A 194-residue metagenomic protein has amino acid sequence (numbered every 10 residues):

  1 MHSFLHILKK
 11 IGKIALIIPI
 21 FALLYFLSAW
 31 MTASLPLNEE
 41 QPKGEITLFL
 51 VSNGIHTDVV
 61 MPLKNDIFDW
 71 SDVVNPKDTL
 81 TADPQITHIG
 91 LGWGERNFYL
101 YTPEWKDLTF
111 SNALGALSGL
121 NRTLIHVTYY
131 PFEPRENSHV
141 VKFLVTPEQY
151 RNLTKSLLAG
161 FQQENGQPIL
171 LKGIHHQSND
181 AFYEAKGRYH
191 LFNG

Functional and structural regions predicted by a protein language model:
M1-I7: N-terminal Lys/Arg-rich, disordered targeting/topogenic segments
L5, T123-V127, G166-I174: Membrane-targeting and insertion segments and their boundary/processing signals
I7, I11, E39, W105 (+3 more regions): General secondary-structure edge motif
G12-W30: Hydrophobic membrane-insertion alpha-helices, especially the h-region of bacterial N-terminal signal peptides
W30-T47, N53: Alpha-helical transmembrane signal-anchor/signal-peptide segments
L37, L63, W93-N97, S156 (+1 more regions): Broad hydrophobic/π-residue packing in well-ordered secondary structure
L50-V145: Glycine-rich catalytic cores of cysteine/serine-nucleophile enzymes that process amide/ester linkages in cell-envelope
F132-G194: Active-site nucleophile-His-acid catalytic modules used for acyl/amide transfer and hydrolysis across diverse enzymes
